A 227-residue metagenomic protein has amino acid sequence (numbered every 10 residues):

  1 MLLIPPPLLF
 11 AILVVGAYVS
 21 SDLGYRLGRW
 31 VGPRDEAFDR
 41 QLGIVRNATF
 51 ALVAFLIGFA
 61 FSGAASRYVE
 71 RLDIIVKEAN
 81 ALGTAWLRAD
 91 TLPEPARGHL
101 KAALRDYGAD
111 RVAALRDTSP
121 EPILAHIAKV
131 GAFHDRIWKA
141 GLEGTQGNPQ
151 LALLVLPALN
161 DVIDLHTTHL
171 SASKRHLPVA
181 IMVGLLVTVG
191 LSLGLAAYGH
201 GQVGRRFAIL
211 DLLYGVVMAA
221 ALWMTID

Functional and structural regions predicted by a protein language model:
L3-V31, K174-D227: Alpha-helical transmembrane anchor segments
Y25-P33, V53-F61: Short alpha-helical hairpin
D35-D39, L170-L177: Short juxtamembrane and helix-loop transition motifs at transmembrane-helix boundaries in membrane proteins
E36-F50: Loop-to-helix transition at the N-terminal end of transmembrane alpha-helices
T49-A60, Y214-A221: Hydrophobic membrane-insertion alpha-helices, especially the h-region of bacterial N-terminal signal peptides
F55-V76: Transmembrane signal-anchor/signal-peptide helices with a preference for the extracytoplasmic
R71, T84-K174: Structured inter-helical modules in multipass membrane proteins
E78-A81: Immediate post-signal-peptide N-terminus of mature secreted/exported proteins
